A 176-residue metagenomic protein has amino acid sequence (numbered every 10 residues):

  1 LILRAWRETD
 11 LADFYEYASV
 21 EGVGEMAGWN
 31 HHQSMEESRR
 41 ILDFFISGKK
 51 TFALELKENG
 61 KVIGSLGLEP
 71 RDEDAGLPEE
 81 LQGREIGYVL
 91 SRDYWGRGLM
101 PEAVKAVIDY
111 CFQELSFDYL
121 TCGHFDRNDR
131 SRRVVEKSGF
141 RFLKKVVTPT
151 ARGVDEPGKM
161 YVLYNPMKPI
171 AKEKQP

Functional and structural regions predicted by a protein language model:
L1-G24, T51, E55-P176: Acyl-donor (CoA/ACP) binding surface of acyl/acetyltransferases
Y17, F44-F45: Conserved catalytic core of Hanks-type protein kinase domains
G22-D43: Conserved GNAT-fold acetyl-CoA-binding loop/helix
